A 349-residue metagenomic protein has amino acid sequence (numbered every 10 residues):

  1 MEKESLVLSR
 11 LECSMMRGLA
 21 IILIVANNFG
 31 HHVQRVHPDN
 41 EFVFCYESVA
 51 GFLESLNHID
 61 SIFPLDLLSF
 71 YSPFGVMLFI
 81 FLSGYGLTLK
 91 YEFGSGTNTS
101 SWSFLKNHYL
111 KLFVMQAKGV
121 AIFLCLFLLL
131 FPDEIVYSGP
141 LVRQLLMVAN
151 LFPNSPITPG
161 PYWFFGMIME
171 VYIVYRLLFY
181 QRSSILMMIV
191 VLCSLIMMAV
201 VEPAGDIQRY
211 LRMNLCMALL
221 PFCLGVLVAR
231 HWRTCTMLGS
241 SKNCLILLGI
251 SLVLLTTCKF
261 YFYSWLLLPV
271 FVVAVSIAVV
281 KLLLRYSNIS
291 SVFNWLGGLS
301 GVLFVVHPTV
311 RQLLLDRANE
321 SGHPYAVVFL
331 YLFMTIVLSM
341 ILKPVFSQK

Functional and structural regions predicted by a protein language model:
M1-S194, E320-K349: Membrane-cytosol interface segments of multi-pass membrane proteins, especially ER/Golgi lipid-handling enzymes
L195-V302, V306-Y331: Alpha-helical transmembrane segments and terminal signal-anchor/GPI-anchor hydrophobic tails, characterized by long
